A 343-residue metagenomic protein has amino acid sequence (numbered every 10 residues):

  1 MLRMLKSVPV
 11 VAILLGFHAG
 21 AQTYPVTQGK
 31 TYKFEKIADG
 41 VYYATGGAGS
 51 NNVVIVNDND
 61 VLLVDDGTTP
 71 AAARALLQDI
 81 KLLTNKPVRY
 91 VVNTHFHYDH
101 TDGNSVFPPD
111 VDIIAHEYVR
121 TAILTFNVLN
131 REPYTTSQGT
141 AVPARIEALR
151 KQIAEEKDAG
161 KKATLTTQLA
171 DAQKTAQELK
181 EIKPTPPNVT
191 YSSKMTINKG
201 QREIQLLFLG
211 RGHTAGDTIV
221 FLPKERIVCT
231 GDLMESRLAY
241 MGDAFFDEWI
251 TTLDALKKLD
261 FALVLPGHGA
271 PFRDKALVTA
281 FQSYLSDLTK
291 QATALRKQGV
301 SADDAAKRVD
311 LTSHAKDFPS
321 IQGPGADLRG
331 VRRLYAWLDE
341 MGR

Functional and structural regions predicted by a protein language model:
S7-H18: Bacterial N-terminal signal peptides
Q22, K297-R343: C-terminal regulatory/interaction regions
K33-D79, T218-D232: Conserved beta-strand hairpin/beta-sheet module of binuclear metal-dependent hydrolase folds, prominently
G40, I55, D65, I80 (+10 more regions): Divalent metal-coordination and catalytic microenvironments
V64-D66, R89-H97, I114-Y118, L209 (+2 more regions): Active-site neighborhood of phospho(di)ester-bond hydrolases with catalytic His/Asp-centered motifs
Q78-P187, T196, K290: Active-site HxH/HxHxD metal-binding segment of metal-dependent hydrolases
D112, D247-V300, D304: Divalent-metal (often Zn2+) His-rich catalytic cores of metallo-beta-lactamase-fold enzymes
K180-T185, T190-L222: Core dinuclear metal-dependent hydrolase active-site scaffold
